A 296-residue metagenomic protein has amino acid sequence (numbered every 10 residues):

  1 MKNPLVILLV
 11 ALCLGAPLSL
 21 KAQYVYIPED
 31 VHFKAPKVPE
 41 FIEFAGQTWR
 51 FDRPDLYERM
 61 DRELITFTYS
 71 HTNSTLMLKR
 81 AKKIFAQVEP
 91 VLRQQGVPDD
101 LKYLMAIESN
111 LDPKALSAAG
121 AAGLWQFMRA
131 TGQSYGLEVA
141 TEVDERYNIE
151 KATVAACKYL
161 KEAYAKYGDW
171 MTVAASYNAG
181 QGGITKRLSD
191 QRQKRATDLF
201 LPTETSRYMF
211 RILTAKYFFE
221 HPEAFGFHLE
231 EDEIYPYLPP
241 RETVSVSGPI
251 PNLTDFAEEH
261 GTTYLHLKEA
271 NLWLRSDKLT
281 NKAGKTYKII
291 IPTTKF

Functional and structural regions predicted by a protein language model:
N3-L5, L18-G96: An acidic, Gly/Ser/Thr/Pro-rich helix-cap/linker signature
I7-P17: Bacterial N-terminal signal peptides
S70, S74-F85, Q94-V97, S117-W125 (+5 more regions): Solvent-exposed, acidic/flexible segments
V97-K114, V173-G180, L267-A270: Short, functionally critical alpha-helical segments immediately adjacent to catalytic or ligand/cofactor-binding
A119-T141, T153-A155, L160, I184-R187: Substrate-binding/active-site groove segments that recognize and process beta-1,4-linked N-acetyl-hexosamine
L160-R187: Catalytic and binding regions of secreted/periplasmic enzymes and modules that target cell-wall glycans
E231-G261, K285: Primarily a LysM-type cell-wall glycan-binding module
H266-F296: Extracellular LysM carbohydrate-binding repeats and other cell-envelope/extracellular binding modules
